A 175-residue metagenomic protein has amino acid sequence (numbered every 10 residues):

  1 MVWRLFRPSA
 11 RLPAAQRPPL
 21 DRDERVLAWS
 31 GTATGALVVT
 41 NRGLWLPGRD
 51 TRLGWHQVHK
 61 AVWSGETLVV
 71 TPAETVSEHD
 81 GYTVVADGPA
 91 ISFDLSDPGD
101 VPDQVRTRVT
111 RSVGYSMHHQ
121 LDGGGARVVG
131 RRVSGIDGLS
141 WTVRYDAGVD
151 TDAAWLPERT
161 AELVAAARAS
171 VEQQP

Functional and structural regions predicted by a protein language model:
M1-P175: Eukaryotic intrinsically disordered, low-complexity regulatory linkers and tails enriched in Ser/Thr/Pro
